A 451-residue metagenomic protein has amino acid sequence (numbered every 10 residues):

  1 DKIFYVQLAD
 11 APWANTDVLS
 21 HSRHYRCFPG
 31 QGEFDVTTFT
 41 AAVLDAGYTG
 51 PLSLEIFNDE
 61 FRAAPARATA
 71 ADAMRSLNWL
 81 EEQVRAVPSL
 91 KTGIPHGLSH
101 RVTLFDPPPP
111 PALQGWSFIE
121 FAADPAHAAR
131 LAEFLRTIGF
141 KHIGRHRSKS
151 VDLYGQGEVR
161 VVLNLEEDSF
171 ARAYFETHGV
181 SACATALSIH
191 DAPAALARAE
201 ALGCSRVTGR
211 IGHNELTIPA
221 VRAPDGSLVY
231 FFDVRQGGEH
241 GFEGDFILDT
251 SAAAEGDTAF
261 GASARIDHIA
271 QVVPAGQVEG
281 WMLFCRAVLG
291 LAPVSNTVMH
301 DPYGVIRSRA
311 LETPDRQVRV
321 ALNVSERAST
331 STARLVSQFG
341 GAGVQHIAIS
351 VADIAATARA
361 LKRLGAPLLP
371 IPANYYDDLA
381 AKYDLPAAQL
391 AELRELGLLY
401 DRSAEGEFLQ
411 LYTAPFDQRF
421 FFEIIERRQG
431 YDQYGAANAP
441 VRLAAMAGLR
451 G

Functional and structural regions predicted by a protein language model:
D1-P107: Histidine-acidic metal/acid-base catalytic patches
D10-P12, N58, G212, M299 (+1 more regions): Active-site-proximal loop/turn and secondary-structure-junction residues that shape catalytic pockets, frequently
H96-G144, G155-T208, A220-P293, P302-G451: Glyoxalase I/VOC metalloenzyme domain signal
S150-L153: Conserved beta-strand/loop block within the catalytic cores of divalent metal-dependent phospho-transfer/hydrolysis
N296: A short acidic/basic microdomain associated with nuclease active sites
